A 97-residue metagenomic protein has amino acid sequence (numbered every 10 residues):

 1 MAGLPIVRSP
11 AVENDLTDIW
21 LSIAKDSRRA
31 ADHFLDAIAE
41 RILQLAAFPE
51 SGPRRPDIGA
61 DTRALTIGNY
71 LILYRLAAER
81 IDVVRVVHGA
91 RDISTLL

Functional and structural regions predicted by a protein language model:
M1-H33: Arg/Lys-rich, positively charged N-terminal/basic patches that mediate binding to nucleic acids
D32-H33, P53-R55, T95: Short, hydrophobic secondary-structure boundary micro-motifs
H33-F34, A60: All-alpha amphipathic helical-bundle segments outside canonical DNA-binding/catalytic cores that form hydrophobic
L43-A47: Short proline/glycine- and basic residue-enriched helix-capping loop/turn segments at helix->loop/beta transitions
E50-R80: Basic/aromatic recognition patch in beta-strand/loop cores that engages polyanionic ligands
Y70, R75-L97: Enriched for short, Lys/Arg-rich terminal
